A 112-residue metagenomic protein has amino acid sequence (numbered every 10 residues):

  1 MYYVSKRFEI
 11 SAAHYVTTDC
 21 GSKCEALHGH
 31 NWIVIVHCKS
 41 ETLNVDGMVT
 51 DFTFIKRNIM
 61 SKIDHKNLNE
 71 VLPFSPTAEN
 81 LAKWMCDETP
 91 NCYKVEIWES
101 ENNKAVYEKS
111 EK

Functional and structural regions predicted by a protein language model:
M1-K112: Charge-rich, low-complexity N-terminal segments
